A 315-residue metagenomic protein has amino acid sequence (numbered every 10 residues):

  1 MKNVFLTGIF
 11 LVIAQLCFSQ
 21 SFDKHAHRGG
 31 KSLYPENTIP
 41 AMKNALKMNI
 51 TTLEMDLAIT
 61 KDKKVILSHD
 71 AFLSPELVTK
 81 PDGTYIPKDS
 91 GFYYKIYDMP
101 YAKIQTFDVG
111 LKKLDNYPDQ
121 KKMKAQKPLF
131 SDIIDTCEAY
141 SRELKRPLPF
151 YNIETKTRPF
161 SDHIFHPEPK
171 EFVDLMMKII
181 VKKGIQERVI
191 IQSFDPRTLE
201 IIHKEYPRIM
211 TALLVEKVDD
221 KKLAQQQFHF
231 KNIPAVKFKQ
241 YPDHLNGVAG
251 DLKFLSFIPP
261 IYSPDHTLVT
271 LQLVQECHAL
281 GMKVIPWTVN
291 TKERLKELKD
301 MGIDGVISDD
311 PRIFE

Functional and structural regions predicted by a protein language model:
M1-F22: Bacterial Sec-dependent N-terminal signal peptides
S19-E315: Phosphate-group recognition and catalysis centered on beta-loop-alpha active-site segments
